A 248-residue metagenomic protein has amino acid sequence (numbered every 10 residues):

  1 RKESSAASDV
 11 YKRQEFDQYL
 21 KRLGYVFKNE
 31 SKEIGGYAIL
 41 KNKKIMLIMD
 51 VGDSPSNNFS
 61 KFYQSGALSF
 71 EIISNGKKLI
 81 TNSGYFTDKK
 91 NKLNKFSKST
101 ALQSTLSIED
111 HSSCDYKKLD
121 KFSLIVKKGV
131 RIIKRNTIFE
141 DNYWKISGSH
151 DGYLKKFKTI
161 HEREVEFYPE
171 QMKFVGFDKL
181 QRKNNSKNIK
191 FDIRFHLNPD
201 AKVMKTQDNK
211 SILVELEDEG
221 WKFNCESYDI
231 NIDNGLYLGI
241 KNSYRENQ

Functional and structural regions predicted by a protein language model:
R1, S5-S8, Y85-Q248: CBM-like, beta-strand-rich accessory domains located in the C-terminal region of large, secreted polysaccharide-active
R1-T81: Carbohydrate-active enzyme catalytic cores, enriched for enzymes that act on polyanionic acidic polysaccharides
